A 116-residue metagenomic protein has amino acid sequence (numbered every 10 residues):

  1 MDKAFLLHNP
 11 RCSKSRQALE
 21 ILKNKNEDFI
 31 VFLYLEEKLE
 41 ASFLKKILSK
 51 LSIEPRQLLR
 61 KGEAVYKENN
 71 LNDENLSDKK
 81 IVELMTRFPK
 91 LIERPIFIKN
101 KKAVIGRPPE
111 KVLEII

Functional and structural regions predicted by a protein language model:
M1-I21, F29-F32: Local sequence-structure signature of Cys/Sec-based thiol-disulfide redox active-site neighborhoods
L22, I115-I116: Alpha-helix C-terminal capping segments
N26: Short glycine-rich hinge loops at helix-strand junctions in the catalytic core of two-component histidine kinases
E36-I115: Thiol/selenol-based redox catalytic cores and closely related redox-interacting motifs
